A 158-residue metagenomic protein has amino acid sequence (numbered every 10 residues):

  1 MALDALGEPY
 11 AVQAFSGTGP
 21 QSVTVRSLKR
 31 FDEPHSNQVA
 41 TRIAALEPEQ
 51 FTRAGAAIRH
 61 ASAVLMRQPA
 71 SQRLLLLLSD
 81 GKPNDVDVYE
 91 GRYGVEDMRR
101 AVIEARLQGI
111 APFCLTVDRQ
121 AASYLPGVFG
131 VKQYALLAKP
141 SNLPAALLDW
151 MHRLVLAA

Functional and structural regions predicted by a protein language model:
M1-A158: Acidic, glycine-rich A-domain
